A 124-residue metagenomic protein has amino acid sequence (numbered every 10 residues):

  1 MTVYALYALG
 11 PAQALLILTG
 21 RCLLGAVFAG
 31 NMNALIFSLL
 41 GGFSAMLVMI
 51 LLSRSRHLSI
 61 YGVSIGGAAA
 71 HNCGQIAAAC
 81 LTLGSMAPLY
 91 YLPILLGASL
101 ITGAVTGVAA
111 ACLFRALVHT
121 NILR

Functional and structural regions predicted by a protein language model:
M1-P11, V48-L52: Generic transmembrane alpha-helix motif of multi-pass integral membrane proteins
T2-L6, G66-A77: Small-residue-rich segments of transmembrane alpha-helices in multi-pass membrane proteins, especially helix faces
L9, S55-R56, L117: Membrane-helix interface residues
L16-G20, I36, L40, G66-C73 (+3 more regions): Hydrophobic residues within alpha-helical transmembrane segments of multi-pass solute transporters/permease subunits
L18-I50, I60, T82-L83, A87 (+1 more regions): Interfacial aromatic-anchored transmembrane helix boundaries in multi-pass membrane proteins
A26, G42-I50, N72-I76, G103-C112: Transmembrane alpha-helical segments of multi-pass membrane transport proteins and ion-pumping complexes
L52-A69, R124: Internal alpha-helical transmembrane segments of multi-pass membrane proteins
L92-R124: Alpha-helical transmembrane segments and their cytosolic interface
